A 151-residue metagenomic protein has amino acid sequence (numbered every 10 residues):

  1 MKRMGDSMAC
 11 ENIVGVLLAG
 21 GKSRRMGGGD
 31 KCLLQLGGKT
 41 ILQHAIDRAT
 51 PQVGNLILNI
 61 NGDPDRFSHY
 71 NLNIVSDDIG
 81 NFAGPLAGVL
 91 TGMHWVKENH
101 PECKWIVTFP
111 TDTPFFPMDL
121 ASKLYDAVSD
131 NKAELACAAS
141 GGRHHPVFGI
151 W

Functional and structural regions predicted by a protein language model:
M1-S7: N-terminal amphipathic/basic-hydrophobic helices that include classical n-h-c signal peptides and signal-anchor
A9-I150: Nucleotide and nucleotide-moiety/phosphate-recognizing core
